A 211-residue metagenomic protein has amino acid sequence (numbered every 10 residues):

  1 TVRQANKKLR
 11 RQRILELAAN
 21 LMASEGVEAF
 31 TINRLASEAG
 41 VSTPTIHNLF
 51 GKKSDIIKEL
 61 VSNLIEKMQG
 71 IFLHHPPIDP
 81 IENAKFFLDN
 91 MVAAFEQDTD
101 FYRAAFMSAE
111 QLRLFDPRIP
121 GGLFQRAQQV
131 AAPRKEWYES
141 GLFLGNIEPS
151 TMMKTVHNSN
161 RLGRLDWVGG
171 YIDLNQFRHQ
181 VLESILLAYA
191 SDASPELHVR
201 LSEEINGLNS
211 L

Functional and structural regions predicted by a protein language model:
T1-E25, A29-E38, D55-K58: Basic, helix-initiating cap at the start of DNA-binding domains
R10, I14-M22, L64, M68 (+2 more regions): Short hydrophobic clusters on alpha-helical segments that form packing/core surfaces in small helical domains
T31, Y102-F106, L114, L142 (+2 more regions): Short, hydrophobic secondary-structure boundary micro-motifs
A39-F50: Short hydrophobic/aromatic patch on the recognition helix
L73-D100, M152-V156, R178: Hydrophobic alpha-helical connector segments
F95-P117, A131-A132, L165, L201-S202: Amphipathic alpha-helical segments used for helix-helix packing
L114-L142, I147-L165, H179, E183: Amphipathic alpha-helical packing segments from all-alpha helical-bundle domains
A132-E136, L165, G169-L211: C-terminal peripheral helix-coil segments that are non-catalytic and often amphipathic
